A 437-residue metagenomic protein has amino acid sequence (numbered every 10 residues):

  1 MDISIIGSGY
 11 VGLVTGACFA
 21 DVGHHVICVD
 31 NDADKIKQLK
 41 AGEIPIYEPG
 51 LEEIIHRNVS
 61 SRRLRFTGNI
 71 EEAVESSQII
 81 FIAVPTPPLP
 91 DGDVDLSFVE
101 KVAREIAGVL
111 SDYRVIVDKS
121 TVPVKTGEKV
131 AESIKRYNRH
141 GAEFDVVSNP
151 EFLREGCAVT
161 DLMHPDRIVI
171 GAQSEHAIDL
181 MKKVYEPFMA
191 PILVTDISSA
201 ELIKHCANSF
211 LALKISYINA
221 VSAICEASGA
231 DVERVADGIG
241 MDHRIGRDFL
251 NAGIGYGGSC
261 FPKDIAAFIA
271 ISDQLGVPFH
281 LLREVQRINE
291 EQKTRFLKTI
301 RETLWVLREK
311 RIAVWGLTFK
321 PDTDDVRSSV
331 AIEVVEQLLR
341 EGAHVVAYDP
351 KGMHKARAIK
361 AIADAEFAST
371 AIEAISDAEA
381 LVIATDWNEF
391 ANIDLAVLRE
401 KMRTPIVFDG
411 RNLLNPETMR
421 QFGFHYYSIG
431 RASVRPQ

Functional and structural regions predicted by a protein language model:
M1-Q437: Structural/interface elements that position substrates and couple domains in central-metabolism enzymes
